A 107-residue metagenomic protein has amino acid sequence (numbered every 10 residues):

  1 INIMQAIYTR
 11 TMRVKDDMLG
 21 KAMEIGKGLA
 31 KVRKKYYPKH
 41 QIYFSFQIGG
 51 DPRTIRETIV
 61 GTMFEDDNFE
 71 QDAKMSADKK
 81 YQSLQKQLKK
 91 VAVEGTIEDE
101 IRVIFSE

Functional and structural regions predicted by a protein language model:
I1-I3: Short, Lys/Arg-enriched N-terminal segments with co-localized hydrophobic residues within the first ~10-30 amino acids
Q5-R13, R56-T58: Active-site-flanking beta-strand signature of metal-NTP-handling nucleotidyl enzymes and homologous cyclase-like
R13-E24: Short, surface-exposed ligand-recognition loops at beta-strand->loop->(often short) alpha-helix junctions that present
G28-Y43, V60-D99: An amphipathic, aromatic/His-enriched active-site/gating alpha helix that lines ligand/cofactor pockets
F44-I48: Short beta-strand
G49-T54: Short acidic/glycine-enriched loop/turn segments that link adjacent beta-strands
E98-E107: Short, low-order "capping/linker" segments at domain edges
